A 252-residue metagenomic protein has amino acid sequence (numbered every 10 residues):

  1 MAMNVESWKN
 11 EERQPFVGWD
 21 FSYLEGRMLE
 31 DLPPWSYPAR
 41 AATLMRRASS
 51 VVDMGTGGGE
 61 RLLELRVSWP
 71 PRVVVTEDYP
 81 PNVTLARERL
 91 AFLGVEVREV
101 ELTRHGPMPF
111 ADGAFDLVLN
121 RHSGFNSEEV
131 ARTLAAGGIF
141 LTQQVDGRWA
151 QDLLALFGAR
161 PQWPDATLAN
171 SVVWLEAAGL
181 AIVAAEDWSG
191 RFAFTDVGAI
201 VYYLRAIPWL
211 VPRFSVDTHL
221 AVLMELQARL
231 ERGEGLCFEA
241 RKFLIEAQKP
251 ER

Functional and structural regions predicted by a protein language model:
M1-S22, D31: N-terminal, positively charged/glycine-rich alpha-helical extensions of SAM-dependent methyltransferases
F21, M28-S50, E60-E64: Conserved alpha-helix/loop element of class I SAM-dependent methyltransferases that forms part of the SAM/SAH-binding
S50-P107: Class I SAM-dependent methyltransferase SAM/SAH-binding core
H105-L117: A short acidic, Gly/Pro-enriched loop at the edge of an enzyme's catalytic core that lines a small-molecule cofactor
F125-L141: A short glycine-rich, Lys/Arg-flanked "PGG" loop and its adjoining helix->strand segment in the class I
Q144-W163: Short, glycine-/aromatic-enriched active-site segment of Class I SAM-dependent methyltransferases
P164-G179, V211, T218: Short alpha-helix
A181-R252: Conserved Class I S-adenosyl-L-methionine
